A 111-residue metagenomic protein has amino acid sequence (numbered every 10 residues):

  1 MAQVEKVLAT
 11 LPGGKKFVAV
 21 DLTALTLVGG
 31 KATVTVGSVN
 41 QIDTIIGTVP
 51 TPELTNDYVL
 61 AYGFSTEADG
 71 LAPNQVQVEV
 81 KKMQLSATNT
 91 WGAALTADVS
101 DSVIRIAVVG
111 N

Functional and structural regions predicted by a protein language model:
M1-Q41, T96-N111: Extracellular receptor-binding modules and their adjoining Ser/Thr/Gly/Asp/Asn-rich linkers
V4-V7, P50, W91: Terminal low-complexity, poorly structured segments
G14, P52-L54, Q75: Intrinsically disordered, low-complexity segments enriched in proline/serine/threonine
D43-P52: Change to "...patches in solvent-exposed regions of secreted, membrane-anchored, or virion-exposed structural
P52-N56, L85-A87: Extended, low-complexity, turn-rich repeat/linker tracts enriched in Gly/Pro/Ser/Thr and Asp/Glu that occur
L54-L71: Low-complexity "stalk/linker" and mucin-like segments enriched in Ser/Thr/Pro/Ala/Gly
E67-N111: Surface-exposed interaction regions enriched in Ser/Thr/Asp/Glu that occur as long low-complexity tracts or repetitive
